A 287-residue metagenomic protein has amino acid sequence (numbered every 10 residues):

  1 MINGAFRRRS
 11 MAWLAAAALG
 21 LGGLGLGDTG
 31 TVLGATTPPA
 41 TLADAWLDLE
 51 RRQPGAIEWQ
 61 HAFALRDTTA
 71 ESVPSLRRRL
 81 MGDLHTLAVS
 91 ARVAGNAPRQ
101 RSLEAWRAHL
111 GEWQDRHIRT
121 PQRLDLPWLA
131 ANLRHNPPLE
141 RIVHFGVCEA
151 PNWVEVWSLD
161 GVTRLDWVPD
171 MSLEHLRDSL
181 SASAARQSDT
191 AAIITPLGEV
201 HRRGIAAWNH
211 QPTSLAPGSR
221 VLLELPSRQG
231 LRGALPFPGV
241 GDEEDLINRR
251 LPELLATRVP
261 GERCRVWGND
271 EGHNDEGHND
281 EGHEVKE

Functional and structural regions predicted by a protein language model:
I2-R7, G27-D275, D280-E287: Ser/Thr/Pro/Gly-biased, low-complexity, turn-/loop-rich segments that often occur immediately after N-terminal
A12-G25: Bacterial N-terminal signal peptides
